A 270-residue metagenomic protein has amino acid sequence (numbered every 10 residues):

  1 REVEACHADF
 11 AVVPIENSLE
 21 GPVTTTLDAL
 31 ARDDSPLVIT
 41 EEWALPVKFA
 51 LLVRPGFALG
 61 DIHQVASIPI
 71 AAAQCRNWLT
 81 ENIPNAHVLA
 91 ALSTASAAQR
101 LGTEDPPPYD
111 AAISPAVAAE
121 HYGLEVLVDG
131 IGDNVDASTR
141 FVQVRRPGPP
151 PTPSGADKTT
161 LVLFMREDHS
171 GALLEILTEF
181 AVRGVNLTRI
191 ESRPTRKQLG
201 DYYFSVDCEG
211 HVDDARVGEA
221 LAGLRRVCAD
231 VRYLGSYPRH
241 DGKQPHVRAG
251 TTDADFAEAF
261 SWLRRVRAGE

Functional and structural regions predicted by a protein language model:
R1-E270: Domain-level signature for soluble enzymes in the chorismate/prephenate branch of the shikimate pathway
